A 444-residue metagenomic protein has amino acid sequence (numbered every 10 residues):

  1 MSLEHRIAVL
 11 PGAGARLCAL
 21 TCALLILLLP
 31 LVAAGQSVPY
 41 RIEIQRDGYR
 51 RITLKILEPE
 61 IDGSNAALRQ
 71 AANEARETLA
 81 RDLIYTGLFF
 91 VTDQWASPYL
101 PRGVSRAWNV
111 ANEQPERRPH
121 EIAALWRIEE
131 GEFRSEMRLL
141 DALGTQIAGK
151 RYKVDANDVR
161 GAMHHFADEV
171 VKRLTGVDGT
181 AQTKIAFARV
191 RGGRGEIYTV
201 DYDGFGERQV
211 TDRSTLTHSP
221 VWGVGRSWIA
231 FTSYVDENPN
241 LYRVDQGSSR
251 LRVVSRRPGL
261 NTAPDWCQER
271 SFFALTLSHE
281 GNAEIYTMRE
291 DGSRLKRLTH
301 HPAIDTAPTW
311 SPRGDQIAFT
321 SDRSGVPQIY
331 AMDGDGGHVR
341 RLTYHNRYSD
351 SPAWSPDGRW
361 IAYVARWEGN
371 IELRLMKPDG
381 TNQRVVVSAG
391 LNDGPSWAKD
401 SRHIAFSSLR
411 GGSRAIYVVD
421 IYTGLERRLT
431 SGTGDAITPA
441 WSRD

Functional and structural regions predicted by a protein language model:
G35-I52, L143-T211: C-terminal/domain-edge helix-coil "capping" segments
R41-A111, L125: Short beta-strand->alpha-helix linker/helix-N-cap micro-motif that forms a surface specificity/interaction loop
Y99, D201-H218, V244-T262, M288-I304 (+3 more regions): Multi-bladed beta-propeller domains
V104-E169: Amphipathic beta-strand/beta-sheet edge segments enriched in Tyr/Trp
E132-R134, G193-Y198, N238-Y242, N282-Y286 (+3 more regions): Structural motif
G179-A181, V224-G225, Q268-E269, P312-R313 (+3 more regions): Residue-level detector of Asp-centered blade-edge/turn motifs that repeat once per structural unit in beta-propeller
I185, I229, S271-A274, G314-A318 (+2 more regions): Hydrophobic beta-strand positions that form the internal "hydrophobic ladder" of WD40/Gbeta-like beta-propeller blades
